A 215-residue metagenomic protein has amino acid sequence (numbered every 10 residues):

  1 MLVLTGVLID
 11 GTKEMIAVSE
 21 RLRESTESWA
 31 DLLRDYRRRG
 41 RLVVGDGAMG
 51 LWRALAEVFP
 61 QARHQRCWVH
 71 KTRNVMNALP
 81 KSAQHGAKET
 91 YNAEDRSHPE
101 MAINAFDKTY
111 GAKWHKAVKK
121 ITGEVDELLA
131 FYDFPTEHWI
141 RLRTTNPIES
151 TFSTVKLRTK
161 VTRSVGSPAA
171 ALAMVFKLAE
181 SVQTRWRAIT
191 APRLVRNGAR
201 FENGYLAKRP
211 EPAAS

Functional and structural regions predicted by a protein language model:
M1, M76-G86: Short, surface-exposed amphipathic charged segments that create phosphate/polyanion-binding patches used for binding
M1-L42, M49, R53, V58-Q61 (+1 more regions): RNase H-like nuclease fold core
S25-L32, G40, G47, L51 (+7 more regions): Helical mechanochemical/support elements of P-loop NTPase systems and associated helical scaffolds
V43, H64-C67, R163-S167: Short, surface-exposed helix-loop/turn micro-motifs enriched in polar/charged residues
W52-R53, N77, A130: Short helix/loop capping segments that flank catalytic or ligand/cofactor-binding pockets
Q61-A78: Inter-helix linker motif
E89-S215: Acidic/histidine-rich catalytic cores and adjacent linkers of DNA breakage/strand-transfer/modification proteins
